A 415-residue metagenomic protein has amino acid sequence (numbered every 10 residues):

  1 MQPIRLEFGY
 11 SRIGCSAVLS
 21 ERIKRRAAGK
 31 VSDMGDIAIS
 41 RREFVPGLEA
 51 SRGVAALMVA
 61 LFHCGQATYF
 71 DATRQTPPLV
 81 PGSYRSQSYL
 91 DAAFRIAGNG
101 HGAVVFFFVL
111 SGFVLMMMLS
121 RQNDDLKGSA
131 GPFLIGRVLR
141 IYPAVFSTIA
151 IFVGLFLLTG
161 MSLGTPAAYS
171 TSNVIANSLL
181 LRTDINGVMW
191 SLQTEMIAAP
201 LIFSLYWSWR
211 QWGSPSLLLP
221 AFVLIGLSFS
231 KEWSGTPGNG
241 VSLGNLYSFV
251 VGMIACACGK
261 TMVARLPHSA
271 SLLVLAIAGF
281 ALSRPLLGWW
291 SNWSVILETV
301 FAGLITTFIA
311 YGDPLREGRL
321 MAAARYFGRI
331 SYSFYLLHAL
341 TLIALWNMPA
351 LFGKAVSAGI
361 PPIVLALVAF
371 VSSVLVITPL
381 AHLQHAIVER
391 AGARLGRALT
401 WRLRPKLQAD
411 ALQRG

Functional and structural regions predicted by a protein language model:
L6, E21, G29-G47, L61-H101 (+5 more regions): Alpha-helical transmembrane segments in multi-pass integral membrane proteins
E49, G53-A56, S111, F146 (+2 more regions): Residues within membrane-spanning alpha-helices of integral membrane proteins, especially the hydrophobic core/packing
L57, F146, A150-G154, L158 (+5 more regions): Generic alpha-helical transmembrane segments of integral inner-membrane proteins, especially permease/transport modules
Q75-N99, L126-R137, I141-M196, P200 (+2 more regions): Membrane-interface helix-loop-helix regions
A103-F113, T194-L201: Hydrophobic alpha-helical transmembrane segments
S178, A198-L205, A221-F229, V274-A281: Hydrophobic, membrane-inserted alpha-helices
